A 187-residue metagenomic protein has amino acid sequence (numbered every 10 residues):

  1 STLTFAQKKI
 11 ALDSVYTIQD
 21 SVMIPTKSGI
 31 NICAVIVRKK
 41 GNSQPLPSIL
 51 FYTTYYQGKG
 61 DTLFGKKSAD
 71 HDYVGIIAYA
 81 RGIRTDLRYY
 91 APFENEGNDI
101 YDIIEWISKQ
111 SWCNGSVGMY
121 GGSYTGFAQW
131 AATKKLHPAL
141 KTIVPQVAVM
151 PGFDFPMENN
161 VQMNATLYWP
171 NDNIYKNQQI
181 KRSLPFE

Functional and structural regions predicted by a protein language model:
S1-K8: Bacterial Sec-dependent N-terminal signal peptides
K8-N42: N-terminal cap/lid segment of alpha/beta-hydrolase-fold proteins
I30-I32, Q44-S48, H71-V74, C113-S116 (+1 more regions): Loop/turn elements at helix/coil->beta-strand transitions in domains of secreted/extracellular proteins
K40-S108: Cap/lid segment of the alpha/beta-hydrolase catalytic domain
I76-I77, G121, P145: Hydrophobic residues in well-ordered beta-strands that form the structural core
S111-Y124: Alpha/beta-hydrolase fold nucleophile elbow
T125-T133: Short helix immediately C-terminal to the catalytic nucleophile in hydrolase catalytic domains
K134-E187: Accessory cap/linker subdomain of secreted extracellular hydrolases
